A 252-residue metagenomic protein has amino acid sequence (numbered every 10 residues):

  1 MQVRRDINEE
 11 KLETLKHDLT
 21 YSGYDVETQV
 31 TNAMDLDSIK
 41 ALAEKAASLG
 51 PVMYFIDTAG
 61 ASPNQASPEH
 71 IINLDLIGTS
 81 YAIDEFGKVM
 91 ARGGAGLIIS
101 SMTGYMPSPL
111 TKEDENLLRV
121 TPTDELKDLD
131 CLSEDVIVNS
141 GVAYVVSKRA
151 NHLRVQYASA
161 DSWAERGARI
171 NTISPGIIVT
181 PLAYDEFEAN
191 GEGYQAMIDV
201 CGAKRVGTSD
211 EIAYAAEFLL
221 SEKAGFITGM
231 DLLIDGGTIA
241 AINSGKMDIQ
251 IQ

Functional and structural regions predicted by a protein language model:
M1-T14: Conserved glycine-rich Rossmann-like NAD(P)H-binding loop of the short-chain dehydrogenase/reductase
L19-D37: Rossmann-fold cofactor-recognition segment
M34-P51: Conserved Rossmann-fold cofactor-binding substructure of NAD(P)-dependent oxidoreductases
I56-P63, L74, S100, G237: Conserved NAD(P)H cofactor-binding loop of Rossmann-fold oxidoreductase domains
P63-Q65, R92-R166, P175-I178: Catalytic loop of short-chain dehydrogenase/reductase
Y81, Y144, R149-H152, T172 (+2 more regions): C-terminal helical subdomain
A164, R169, I227-G229: Short, small/polar-rich loop/turn modules that mediate ligand/substrate recognition or access, typified
T228-Q252: Short C-terminal tail/terminal secondary-structure segment of NAD(P)H-dependent dehydrogenase/reductase domains
